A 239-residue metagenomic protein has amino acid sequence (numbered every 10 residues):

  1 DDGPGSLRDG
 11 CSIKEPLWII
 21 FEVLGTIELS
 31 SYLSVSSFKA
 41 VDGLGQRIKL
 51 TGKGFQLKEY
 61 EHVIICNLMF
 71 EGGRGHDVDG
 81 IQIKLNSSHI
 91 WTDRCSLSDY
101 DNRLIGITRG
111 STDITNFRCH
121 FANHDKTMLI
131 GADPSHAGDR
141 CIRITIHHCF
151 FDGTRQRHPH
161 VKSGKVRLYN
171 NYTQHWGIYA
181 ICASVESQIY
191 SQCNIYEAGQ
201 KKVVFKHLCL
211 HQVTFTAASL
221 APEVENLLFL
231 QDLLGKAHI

Functional and structural regions predicted by a protein language model:
D1-G3, S12-I13, G25, V35 (+3 more regions): Long, contiguous C-terminal flanking segments immediately downstream of a protein's structured core
P4, R8-E15, T26-A40, K49-C66 (+2 more regions): Extracellular beta-strand-rich solenoid/capping regions of secreted or surface-exposed proteins that bind or remodel
V23-L24, G110: Short, well-ordered beta-to-alpha junction loops that form the rim of enzyme active sites and present histidine/acidic
F38, G43-L44, E61-G72, S87-N102 (+4 more regions): Right-handed parallel beta-helix
R47-T51, Y179-C182: Short amphipathic alpha-helical segments with coiled-coil-like heptad repeat character
H160, C182, V203-F205: Intrinsically disordered, low-complexity regions enriched in proline, serine, glycine and charged residues
